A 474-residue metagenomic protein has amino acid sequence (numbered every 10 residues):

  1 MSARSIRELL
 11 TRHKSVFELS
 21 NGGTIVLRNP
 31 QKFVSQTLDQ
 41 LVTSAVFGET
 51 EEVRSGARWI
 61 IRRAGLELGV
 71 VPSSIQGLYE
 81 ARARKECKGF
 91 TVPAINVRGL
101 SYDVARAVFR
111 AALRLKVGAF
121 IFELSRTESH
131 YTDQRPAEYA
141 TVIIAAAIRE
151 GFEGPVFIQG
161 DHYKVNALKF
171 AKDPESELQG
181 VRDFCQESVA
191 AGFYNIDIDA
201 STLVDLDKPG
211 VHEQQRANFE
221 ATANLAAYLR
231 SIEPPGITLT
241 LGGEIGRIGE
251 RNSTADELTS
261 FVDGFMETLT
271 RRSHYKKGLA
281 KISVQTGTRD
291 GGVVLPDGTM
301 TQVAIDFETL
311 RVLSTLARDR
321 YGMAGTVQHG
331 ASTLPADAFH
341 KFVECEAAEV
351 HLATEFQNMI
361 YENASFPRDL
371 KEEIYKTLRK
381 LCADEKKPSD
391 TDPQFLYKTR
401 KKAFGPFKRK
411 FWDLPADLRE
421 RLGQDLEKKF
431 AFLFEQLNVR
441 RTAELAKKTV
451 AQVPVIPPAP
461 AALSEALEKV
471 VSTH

Functional and structural regions predicted by a protein language model:
M1-E177, D183-F184, F193-Y194, E355-H474: Alpha/beta catalytic barrel-like cores
G89-V92, R318-G325: Short, surface-exposed connector motifs at secondary-structure boundaries
R106-A119, A137-E138, A145, R149-E150 (+1 more regions): Alpha/beta enzyme core
Q159-Y163, G325-L334: Glycine-rich beta-to-alpha transition loops that act as phosphate-gripper elements at the mouths of alpha/beta enzyme
D161, L241, I282, H329 (+1 more regions): Conserved, mostly hydrophobic/aromatic
K169, V294-P296, P335-C345, I360-K371: Histidine/acidic-residue-rich catalytic or RNA/ligand-binding cores of hydrolases and nuclease-related proteins
A200-D205, C345-A364: Glycine-rich phosphate-binding active-site loops on the catalytic face of alpha/beta enzymes
T288-D290, S332-P335: Active-site environment of divalent metal-dependent phosphoester hydrolases
